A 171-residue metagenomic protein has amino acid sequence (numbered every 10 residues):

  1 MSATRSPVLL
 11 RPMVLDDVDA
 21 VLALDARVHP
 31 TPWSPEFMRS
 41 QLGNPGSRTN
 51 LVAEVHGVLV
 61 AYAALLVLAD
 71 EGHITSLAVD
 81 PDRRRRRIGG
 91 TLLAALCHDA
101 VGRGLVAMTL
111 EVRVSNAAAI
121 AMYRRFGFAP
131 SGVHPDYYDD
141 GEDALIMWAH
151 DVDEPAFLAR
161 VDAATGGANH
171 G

Functional and structural regions predicted by a protein language model:
A3-R5, L9-R84, G90-R103, H150-E154 (+1 more regions): Acetyl-CoA-dependent GNAT
P35, R39, V114, Y137-Y138: Conserved beta-strand edge residues that scaffold enzyme active sites
V79, R113-V114: Short amphipathic helical patch at the helix-1/turn junction of helix-turn-helix
R83-R84, I88, A95, M122-F126 (+1 more regions): ABC family nucleotide-binding domain
L93, N116-A119, D136-G141: Short glycine/proline-centered loop/turn elements that form peptide/ligand docking sites
T109-E111, R124, A129-I146, F157-L158: Conserved catalytic-core motifs of GNAT/GCN5-like acyltransferases
